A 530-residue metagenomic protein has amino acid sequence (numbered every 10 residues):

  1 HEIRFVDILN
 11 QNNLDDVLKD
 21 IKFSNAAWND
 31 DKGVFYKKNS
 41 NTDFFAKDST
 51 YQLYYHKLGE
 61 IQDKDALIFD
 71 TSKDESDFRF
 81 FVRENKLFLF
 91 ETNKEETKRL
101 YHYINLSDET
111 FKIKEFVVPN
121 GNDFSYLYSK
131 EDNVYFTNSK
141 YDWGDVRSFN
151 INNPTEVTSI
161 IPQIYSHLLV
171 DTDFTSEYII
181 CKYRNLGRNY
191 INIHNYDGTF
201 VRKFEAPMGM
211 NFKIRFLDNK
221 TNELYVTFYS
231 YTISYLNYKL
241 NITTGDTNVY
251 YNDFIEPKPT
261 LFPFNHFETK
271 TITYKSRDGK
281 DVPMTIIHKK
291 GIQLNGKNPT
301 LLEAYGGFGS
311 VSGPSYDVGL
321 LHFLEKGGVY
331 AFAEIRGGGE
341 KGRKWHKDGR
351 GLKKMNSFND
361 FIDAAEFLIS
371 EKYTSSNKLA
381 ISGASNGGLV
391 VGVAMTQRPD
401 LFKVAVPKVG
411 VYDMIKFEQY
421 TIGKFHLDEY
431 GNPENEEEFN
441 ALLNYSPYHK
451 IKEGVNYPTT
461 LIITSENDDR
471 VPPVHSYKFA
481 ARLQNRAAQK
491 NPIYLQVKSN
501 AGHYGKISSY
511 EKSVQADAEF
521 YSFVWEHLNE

Functional and structural regions predicted by a protein language model:
H1, L9-N12, T243-D246, Y251-N377 (+4 more regions): Cap/lid segment of the alpha/beta-hydrolase catalytic domain
H1, S76-N93, K98-Y103, F111-S129 (+11 more regions): Non-catalytic accessory segments flanking enzyme active sites
H1-E2, D16-K22, K38-Q52, I61 (+5 more regions): A flexible loop/linker signature enriched in serine peptidases of the S9 family
H1-N25, D30-D31: A conserved hydrophobic secondary-structure block that centers on an alpha-helix together with its immediately flanking
R4-I8, T50-G59, Y101-L106, R147-I151 (+1 more regions): Beta-propeller blade signature
N10-D15, E60-A66, D108-I113, N152-T158 (+2 more regions): Beta-strand initiation motifs
T71-D145, F149-P154, Q163, Y178 (+2 more regions): Long hydrophobic segments that form regular secondary structure
F332-E530: Active-site-proximal cap/loop segments of hydrolase catalytic domains
